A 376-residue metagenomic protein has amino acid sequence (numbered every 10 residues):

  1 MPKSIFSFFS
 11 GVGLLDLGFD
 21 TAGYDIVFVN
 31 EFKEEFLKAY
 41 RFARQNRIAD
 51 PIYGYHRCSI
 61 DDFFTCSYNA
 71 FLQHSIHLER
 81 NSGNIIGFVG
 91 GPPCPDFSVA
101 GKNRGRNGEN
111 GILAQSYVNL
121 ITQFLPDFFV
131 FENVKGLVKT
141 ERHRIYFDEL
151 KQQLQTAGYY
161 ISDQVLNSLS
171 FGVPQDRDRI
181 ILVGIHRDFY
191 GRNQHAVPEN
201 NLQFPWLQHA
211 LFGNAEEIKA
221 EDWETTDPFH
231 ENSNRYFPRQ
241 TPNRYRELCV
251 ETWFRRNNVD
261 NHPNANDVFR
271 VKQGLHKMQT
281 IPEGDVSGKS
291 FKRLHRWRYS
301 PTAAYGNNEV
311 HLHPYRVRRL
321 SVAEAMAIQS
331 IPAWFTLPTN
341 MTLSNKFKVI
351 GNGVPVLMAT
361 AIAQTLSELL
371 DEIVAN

Functional and structural regions predicted by a protein language model:
P2-L125, K135-I145: Core alpha/beta nucleotide-donor-binding catalytic domains of modification enzymes
G13, E34-E35, P93-P95, K135-G136 (+4 more regions): Short, solvent-exposed loop/turn segments at secondary-structure junctions
I26, F128, P301-T302: Beta-sheet entry/capping signal
N69-S82, P95, V99-D285: Class I S-adenosyl-L-methionine
I85, R177-R179, R298-S300: Extracellular structured ligand-interaction cores
F88, L182, G351: Short, conserved catalytic/metal-binding motifs centered on acidic residues
G90, F131, Y305: Redox-cofactor binding/interface segments in oxidoreductases and associated redox assembly factors
Q240-N376: C-terminal target-recognition/interaction regions appended to catalytic cores
